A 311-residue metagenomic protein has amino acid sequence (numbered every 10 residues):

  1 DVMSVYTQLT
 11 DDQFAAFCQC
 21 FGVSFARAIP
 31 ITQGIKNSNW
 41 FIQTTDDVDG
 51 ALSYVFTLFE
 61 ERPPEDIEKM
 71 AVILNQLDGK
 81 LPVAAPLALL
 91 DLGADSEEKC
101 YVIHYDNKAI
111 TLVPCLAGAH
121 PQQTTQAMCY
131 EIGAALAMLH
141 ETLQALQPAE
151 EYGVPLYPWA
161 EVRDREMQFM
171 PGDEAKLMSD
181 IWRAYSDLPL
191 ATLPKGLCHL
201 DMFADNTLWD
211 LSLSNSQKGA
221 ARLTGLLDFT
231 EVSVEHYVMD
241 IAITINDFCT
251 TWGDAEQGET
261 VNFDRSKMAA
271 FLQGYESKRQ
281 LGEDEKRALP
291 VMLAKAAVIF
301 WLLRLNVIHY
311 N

Functional and structural regions predicted by a protein language model:
T10-F21, Q147-A149, E161-L200, A204 (+2 more regions): An alpha-helical support segment within catalytic cores of ATP-dependent transferases
F21-Q43: ATP-binding glycine-rich phosphate-binding loop
F41-I67: ATP-binding glycine-rich loop module of kinase domains
T57-N107, T124-E131: A conserved alpha-helical element in kinase catalytic cores
L92, A109-Q123, V162-M167, V298-N311: A glycine-centered beta->alpha junction motif in the catalytic cores of kinase/phosphotransferase enzymes
Q122-D173, L193-K195, V234: A cross-family kinase active-site recognition segment
L208-D240: Catalytic activation segment of kinase domains across protein kinase-like and atypical kinase folds
V238-R279, K295-Y310: Active-site activation/catalytic loop segments of kinase-like enzymes and analogous catalytic loops in related
